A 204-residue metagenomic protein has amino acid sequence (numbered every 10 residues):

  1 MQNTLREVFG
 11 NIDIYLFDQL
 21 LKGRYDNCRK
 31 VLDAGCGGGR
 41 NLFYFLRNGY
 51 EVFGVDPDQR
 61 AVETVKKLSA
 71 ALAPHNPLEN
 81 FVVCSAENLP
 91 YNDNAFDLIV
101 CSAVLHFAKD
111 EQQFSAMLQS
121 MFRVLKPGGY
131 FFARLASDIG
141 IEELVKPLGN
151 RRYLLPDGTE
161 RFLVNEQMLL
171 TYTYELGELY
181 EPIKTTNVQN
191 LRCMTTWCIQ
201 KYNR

Functional and structural regions predicted by a protein language model:
M1-D26, V31-L32, G37-N88, Y130-R204: Class I (Rossmann-like) S-adenosyl-L-methionine-dependent methyltransferase catalytic domain, capturing the SAM-binding
Q59, E111-S115: Non-membrane alpha-helical structural segments and their capping/turn regions in soluble enzymes
E87-I99: A short acidic, Gly/Pro-enriched loop at the edge of an enzyme's catalytic core that lines a small-molecule cofactor
F96, Q113, M168: Residue-level recognition of oxygen-bearing side chains
L98-Q112: A short SAM/SAH-binding and catalytic strip from SAM-dependent methyltransferases
L105, M117, S137: Flexible, active-site-proximal loop/turn residues at the rims of small-molecule/cofactor binding pockets and catalytic
S115-P127: A short glycine-rich, Lys/Arg-flanked "PGG" loop and its adjoining helix->strand segment in the class I
